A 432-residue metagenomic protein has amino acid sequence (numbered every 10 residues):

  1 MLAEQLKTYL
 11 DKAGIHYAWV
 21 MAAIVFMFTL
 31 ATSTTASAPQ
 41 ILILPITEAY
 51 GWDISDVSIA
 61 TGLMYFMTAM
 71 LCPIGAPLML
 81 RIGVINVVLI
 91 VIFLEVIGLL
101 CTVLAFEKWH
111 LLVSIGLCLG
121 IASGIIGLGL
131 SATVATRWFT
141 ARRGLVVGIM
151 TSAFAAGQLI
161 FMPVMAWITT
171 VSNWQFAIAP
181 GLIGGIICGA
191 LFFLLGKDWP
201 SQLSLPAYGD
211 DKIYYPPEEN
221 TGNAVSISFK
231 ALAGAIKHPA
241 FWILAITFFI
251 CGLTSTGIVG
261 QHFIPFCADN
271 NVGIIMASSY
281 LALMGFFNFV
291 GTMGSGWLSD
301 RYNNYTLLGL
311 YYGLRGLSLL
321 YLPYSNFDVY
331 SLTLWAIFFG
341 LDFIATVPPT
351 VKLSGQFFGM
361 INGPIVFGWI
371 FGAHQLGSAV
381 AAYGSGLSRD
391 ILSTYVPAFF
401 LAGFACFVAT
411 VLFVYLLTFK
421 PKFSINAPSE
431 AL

Functional and structural regions predicted by a protein language model:
Y17-I54, L71-G75, M162, G257-I264: Extracytoplasmic
P39-I46, A233-S295, A381: Extracytoplasmic gate region of multi-pass secondary transporters
I46-T47, L78-M79, I160-S172, C267-A268 (+2 more regions): Interfacial helix-cap and linker-helix signal at transmembrane-aqueous boundaries of multi-pass secondary transporters
M70-W109, S299: Conserved MFS/SLC helix-loop-helix module at the cytosolic interface between two early adjacent transmembrane helices
G98, H110-I126, F249, S331-A345: Hydrophobic core of transmembrane alpha-helices in multi-pass small-molecule transporters, especially MFS/SLC-type
I115-S152: Cytoplasmic helix-loop-helix junction between adjacent transmembrane helices in 12-TM secondary transporters
M150-L203: Helix-loop-helix hairpin linking two adjacent transmembrane segments in secondary transporters
M276, A282-N288, G294-L353: C-terminal transmembrane helical hairpin of 12-TM major facilitator-type secondary transporters
